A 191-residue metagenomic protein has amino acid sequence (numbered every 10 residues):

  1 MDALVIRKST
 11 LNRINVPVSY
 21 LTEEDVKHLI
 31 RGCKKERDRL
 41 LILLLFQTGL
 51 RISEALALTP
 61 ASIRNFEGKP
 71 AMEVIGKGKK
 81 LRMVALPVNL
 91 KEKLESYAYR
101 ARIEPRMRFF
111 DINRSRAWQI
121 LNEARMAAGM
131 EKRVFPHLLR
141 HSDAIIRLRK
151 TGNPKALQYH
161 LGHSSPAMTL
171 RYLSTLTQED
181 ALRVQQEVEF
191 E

Functional and structural regions predicted by a protein language model:
M1-L11, L50-S53, I120: N-terminal DNA-binding recognition helix of tyrosine site-specific recombinases/integrases
V5-V26, K79-V88, E104-P105: DNA breakage-rejoining catalytic core of tyrosine-based enzymes
E23-T48, I52: Basic, Lys/Arg- and aromatic-enriched nucleic-acid-binding interface segment
R31, I103-P105, Q119-Y159: Short, basic (Lys/Arg/His-rich) helix/loop patches that form interaction surfaces in the mid-to-C-terminal regions
S53, A57-K93: Conserved tyrosine-mediated DNA breakage-rejoining catalytic core shared by Y-recombinases
I63-N65, E131, G152-L173: Short, polar N-cap/turn motifs at the start of nucleic acid-interacting alpha helices
G78, L161, P166-Q186: Catalytic-site neighborhood detector that most strongly recognizes the C-terminal catalytic loop/helix of tyrosine
P87-E131: Active-site/catalytic core of tyrosine-dependent DNA strand-transfer enzymes
